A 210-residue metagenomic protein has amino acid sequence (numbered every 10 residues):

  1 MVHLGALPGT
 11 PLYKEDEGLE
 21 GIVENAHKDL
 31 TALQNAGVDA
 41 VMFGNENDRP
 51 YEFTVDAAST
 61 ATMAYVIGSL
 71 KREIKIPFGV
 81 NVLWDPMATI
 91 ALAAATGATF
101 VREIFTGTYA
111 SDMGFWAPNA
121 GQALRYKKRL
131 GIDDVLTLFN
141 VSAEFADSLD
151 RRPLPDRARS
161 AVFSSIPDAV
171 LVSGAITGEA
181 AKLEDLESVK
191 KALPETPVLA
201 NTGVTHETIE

Functional and structural regions predicted by a protein language model:
M1-V2, V41-F43, F78-V80, V101-E103 (+3 more regions): Hydrophobic faces of well-ordered beta-strands that scaffold small-molecule active sites in alpha/beta enzyme cores
H3-K28, F78-D85, F139-P155, V198-T205: Active-site mouth loops of central-metabolism enzymes
G5-Y13, A88, A94-A169: Conserved anion-binding
L33, V41, V101, A161 (+1 more regions): Conserved, mostly hydrophobic/aromatic
G37-T62, T108-D112, P167-A180: Glycine-rich, proline-tolerant flexible connector loops at the mouths of alpha/beta enzymes
E52-V80, A120-F139, A180-T205: Alpha-helix-loop-beta-strand connector modules within alpha/beta enzyme cores
V80, D85-A98, D156-R157, V189-E210: Catalytic cores of alpha/beta
D150-V170, T177-E195, E207: Short loop-to-alpha-helix "cap/lid" segments that border enzyme active sites across diverse enzyme classes
